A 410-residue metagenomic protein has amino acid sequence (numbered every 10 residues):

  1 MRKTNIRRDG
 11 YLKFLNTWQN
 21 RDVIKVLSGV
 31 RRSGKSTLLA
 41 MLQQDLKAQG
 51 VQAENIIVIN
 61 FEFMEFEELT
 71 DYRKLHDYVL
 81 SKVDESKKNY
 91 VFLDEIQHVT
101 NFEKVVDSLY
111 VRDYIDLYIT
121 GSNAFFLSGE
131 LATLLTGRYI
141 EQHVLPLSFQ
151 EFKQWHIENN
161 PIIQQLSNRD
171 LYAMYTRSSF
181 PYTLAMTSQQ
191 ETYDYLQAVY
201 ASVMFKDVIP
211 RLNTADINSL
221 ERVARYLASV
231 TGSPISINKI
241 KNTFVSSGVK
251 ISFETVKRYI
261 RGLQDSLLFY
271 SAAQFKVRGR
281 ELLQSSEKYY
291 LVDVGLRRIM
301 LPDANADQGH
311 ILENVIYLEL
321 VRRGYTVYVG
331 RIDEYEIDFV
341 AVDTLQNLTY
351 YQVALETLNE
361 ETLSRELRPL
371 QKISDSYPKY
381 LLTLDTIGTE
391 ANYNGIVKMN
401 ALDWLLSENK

Functional and structural regions predicted by a protein language model:
I6-Q19: Pre-Walker A adenine-sensing motif
L27: Hydrophobic anchor at the beta1->P-loop junction of P-loop NTPases
K35: Conserved lysine of the Walker
L38: Hydrophobic positions on the alpha1 helix immediately C-terminal to the Walker A/P-loop
I57-S86: Short glycine-rich substrate-engagement loop in P-loop NTPases that contacts/grips substrate
S122-A124, G129-P234, L267: Interdomain motor-coupling "hinge/lid" segment immediately C-terminal to the ATP-binding subdomain of NTP-driven enzymes
S188-N347: Accessory nucleic acid-recognition modules appended to NTPase machines
T386-K410: Domain-level recognition of nuclease-like catalytic cores that cleave nucleotide substrates
